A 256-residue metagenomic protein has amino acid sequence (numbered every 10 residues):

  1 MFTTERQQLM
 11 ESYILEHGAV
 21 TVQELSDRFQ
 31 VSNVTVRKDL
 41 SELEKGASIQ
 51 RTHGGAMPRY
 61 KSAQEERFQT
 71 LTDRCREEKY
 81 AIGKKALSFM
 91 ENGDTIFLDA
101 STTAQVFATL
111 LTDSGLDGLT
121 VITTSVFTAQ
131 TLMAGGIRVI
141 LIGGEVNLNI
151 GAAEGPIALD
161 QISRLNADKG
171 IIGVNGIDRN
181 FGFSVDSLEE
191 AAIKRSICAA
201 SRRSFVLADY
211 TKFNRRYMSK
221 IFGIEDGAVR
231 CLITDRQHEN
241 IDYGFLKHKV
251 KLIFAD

Functional and structural regions predicted by a protein language model:
F2-Q23, R28, V34-A100, T109-L116 (+1 more regions): HTH-adjacent hinge/linker in prokaryotic transcriptional regulators
F2-S12, A19-L25, Q30, K45 (+1 more regions): Conserved phosphate- and dinucleotide-binding cores of soluble alpha/beta proteins, encompassing both enzyme active
R74-I82, T124, E154, E189: Short secondary-structure boundary/capping elements
M90-G93, T123, A191-I193: Generic detector of contiguous secondary-structure segments
A104, S125: Conserved SAM/SAH-binding loop
G118-T120, R230: Residue-level recognition of the N-termini of beta-strands and the immediately preceding loop/turn
